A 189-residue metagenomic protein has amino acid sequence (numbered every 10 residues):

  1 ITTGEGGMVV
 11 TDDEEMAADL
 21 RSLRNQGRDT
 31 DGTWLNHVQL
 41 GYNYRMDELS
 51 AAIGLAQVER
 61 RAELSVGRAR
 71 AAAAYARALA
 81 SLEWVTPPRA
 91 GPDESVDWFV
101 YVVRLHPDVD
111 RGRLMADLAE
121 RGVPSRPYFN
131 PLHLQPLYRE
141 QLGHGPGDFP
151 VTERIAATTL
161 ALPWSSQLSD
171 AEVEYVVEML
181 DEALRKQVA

Functional and structural regions predicted by a protein language model:
G4-V9: Glycine-rich phosphate-binding loop of ATP-grasp-fold ATP-dependent ligases
D12-A189: PLP-dependent aminotransferase class I/II
